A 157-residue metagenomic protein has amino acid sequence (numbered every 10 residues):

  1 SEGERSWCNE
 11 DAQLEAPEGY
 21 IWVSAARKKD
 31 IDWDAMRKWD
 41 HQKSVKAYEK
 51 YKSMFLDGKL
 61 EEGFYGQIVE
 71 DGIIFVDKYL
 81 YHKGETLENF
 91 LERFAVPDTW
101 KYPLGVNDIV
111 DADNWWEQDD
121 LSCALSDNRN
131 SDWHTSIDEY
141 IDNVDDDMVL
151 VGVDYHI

Functional and structural regions predicted by a protein language model:
S1-E2, D146-I157: Short, extreme N-terminal segment that most often corresponds to the first beta-strand
S1-T135, N143: Acidic (Asp/Glu-rich) sequence patches and key acidic residues that form negatively charged surfaces used
S136-I137, D147: Glycine-centered secondary-structure boundary/capping sites
